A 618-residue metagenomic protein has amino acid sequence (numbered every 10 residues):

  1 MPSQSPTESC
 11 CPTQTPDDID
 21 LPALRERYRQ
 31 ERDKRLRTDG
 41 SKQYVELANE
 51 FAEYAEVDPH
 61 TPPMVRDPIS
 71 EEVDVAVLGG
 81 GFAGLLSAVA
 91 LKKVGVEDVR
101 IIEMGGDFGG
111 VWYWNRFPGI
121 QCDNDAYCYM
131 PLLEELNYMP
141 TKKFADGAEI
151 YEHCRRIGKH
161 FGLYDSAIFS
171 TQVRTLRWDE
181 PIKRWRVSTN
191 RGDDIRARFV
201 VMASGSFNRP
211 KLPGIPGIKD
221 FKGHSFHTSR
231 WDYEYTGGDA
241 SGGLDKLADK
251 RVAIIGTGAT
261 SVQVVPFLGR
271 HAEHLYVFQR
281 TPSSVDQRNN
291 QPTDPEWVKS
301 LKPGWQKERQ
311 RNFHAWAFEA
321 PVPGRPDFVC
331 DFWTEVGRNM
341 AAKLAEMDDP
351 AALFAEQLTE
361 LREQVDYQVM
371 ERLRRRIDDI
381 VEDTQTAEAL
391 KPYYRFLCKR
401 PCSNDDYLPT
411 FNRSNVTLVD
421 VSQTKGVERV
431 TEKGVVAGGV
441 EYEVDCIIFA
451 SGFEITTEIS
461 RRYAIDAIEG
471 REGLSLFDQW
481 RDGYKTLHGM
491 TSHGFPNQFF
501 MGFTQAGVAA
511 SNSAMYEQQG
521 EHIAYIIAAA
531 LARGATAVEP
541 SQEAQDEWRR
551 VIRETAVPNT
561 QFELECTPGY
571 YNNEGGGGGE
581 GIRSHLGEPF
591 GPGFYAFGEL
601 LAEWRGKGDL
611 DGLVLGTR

Functional and structural regions predicted by a protein language model:
P2-V75, G80, K92-K219, E234 (+3 more regions): N-terminal FAD-binding dinucleotide-binding subdomain shared by FAD-dependent oxidases/monooxygenases
G84-L85, S261: N-terminal Rossmann-fold NAD(P) dinucleotide-binding loop
L86-S87, E149: Low-complexity, intrinsically disordered short segments enriched for Gly/Pro and polybasic residues
A88, K92-K93, V265, G269: Gly/Ala-rich phosphate-binding loop of Rossmann-like dinucleotide-binding domains, activating on the conserved
K222-Y233: Active-site-adjacent "gating/activation" loops or surface patches in catalytic cores
G237: Membrane-interface transmembrane helices that cradle and orient dolichyl/undecaprenyl
A240-S241: Short, flexible/disordered intra-domain loops and linkers
V252: Conserved class I S-adenosyl-L-methionine
